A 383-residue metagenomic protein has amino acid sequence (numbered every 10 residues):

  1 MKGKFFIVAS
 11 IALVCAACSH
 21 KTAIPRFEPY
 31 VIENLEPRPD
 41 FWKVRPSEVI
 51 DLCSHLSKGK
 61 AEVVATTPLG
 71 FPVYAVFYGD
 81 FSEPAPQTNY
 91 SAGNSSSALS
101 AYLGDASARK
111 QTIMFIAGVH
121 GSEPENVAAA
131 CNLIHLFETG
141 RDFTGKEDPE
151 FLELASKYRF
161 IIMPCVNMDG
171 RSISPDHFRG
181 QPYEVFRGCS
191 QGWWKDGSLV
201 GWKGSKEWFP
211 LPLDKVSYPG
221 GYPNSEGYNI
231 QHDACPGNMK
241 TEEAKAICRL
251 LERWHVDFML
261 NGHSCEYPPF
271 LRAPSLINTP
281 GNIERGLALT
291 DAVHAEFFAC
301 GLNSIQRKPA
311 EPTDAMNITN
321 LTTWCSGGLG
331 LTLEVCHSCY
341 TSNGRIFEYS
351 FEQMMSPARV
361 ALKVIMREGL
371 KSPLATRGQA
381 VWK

Functional and structural regions predicted by a protein language model:
M1-I7, C18-K43, T144, Y228-K383: C-terminal accessory segments enriched in acidic
V8-V14: Bacterial N-terminal signal peptides
S19-Y90: Short glycine- and acidic-rich boundary segments immediately preceding or forming the N-terminal edge of structured
F71-V73, K110-T112, S156-I161, R253-F258 (+2 more regions): Loop/turn elements at helix/coil->beta-strand transitions in domains of secreted/extracellular proteins
Y74-A75, A98-G104, I318-W324: Short, surface-exposed beta-strand/loop micro-motifs that present aromatic residues
G79-D105, M114: Short, surface-exposed, low-complexity cationic segments
Y102-A130, C165: Short HxH-centered metal-ligating active-site micro-motif
P124-T279: Active-site/substrate-binding loop(s) of hydrolase catalytic cores
